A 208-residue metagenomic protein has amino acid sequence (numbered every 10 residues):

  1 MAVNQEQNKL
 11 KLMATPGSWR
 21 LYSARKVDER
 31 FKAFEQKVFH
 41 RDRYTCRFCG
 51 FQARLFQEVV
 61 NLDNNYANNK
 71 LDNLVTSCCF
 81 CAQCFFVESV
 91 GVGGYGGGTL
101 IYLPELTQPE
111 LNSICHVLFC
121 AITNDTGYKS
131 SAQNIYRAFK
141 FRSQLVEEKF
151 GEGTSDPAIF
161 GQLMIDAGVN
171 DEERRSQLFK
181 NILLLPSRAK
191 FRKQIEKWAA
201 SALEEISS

Functional and structural regions predicted by a protein language model:
M1-R20, C84-S208: Extended charged
R20, R25-F39, T45-S77, A82-T99: Histidine-centered nuclease catalytic patch
